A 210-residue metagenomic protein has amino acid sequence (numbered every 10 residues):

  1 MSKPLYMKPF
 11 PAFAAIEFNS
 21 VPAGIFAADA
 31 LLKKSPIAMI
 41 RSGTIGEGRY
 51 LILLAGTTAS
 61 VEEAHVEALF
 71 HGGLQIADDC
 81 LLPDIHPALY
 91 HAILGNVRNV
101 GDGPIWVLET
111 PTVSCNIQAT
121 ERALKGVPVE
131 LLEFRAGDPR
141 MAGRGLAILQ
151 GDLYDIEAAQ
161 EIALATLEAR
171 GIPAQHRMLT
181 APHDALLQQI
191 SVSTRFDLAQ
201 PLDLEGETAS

Functional and structural regions predicted by a protein language model:
S2-K3, P11-E47, E63-N99, G103-R144 (+1 more regions): Long, contiguous binding/interaction regions
T44-A59: N-terminal interaction modules that seed assembly of large macromolecular complexes
I52-L53, R144-L146: Short secondary-structure transition/capping segments
T58, L149-Q150: Short, charged/polar low-complexity linear motifs in solvent-exposed/disordered segments
